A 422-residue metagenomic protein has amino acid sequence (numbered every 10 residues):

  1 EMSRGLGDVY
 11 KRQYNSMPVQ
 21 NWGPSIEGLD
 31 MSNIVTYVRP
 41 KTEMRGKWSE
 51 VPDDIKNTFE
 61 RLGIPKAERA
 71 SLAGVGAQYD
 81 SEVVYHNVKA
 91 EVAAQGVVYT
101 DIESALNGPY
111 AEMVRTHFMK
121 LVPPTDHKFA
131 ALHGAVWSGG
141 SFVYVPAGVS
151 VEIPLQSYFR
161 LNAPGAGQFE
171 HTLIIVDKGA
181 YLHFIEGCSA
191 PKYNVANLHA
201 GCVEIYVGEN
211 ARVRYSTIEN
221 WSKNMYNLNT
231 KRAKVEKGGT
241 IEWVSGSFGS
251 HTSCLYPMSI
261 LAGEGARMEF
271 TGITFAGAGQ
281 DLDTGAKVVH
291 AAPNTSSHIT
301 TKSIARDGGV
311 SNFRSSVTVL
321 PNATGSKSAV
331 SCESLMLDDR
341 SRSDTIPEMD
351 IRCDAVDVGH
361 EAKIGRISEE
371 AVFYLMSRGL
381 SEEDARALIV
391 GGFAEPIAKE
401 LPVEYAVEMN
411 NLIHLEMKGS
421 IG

Functional and structural regions predicted by a protein language model:
E1-L6, Y10: Single conserved hydrophobic/aromatic residue that forms the stacking wall/gate of nucleotide- or nucleobase-binding
G7, E27, W48-P52, V136 (+1 more regions): Generic structural signal for well-ordered secondary structure
M17-Q95: Glycine-rich, N-terminal phosphate-binding loop and its surrounding beta-alpha-beta segment
V19-N21, K66, Y99, V151 (+1 more regions): Residue-level detector of short coil/turn "hinge" positions at structural boundaries
Y85-N87, E91-L380, A394-G422: Conserved beta-strand/loop scaffold segments within soluble protein domains that form the structured core and edges
